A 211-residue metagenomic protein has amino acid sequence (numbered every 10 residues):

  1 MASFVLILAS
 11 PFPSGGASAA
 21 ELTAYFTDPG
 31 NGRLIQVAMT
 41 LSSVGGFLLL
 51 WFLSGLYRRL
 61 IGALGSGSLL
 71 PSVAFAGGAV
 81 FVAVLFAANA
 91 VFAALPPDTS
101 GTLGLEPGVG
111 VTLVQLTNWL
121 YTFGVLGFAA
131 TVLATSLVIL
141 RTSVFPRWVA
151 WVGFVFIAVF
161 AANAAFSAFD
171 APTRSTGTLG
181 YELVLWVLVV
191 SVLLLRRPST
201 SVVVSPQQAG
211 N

Functional and structural regions predicted by a protein language model:
M1-N211: Hydrophobic, aromatic-enriched alpha-helical segments typical of multi-pass transmembrane helices
